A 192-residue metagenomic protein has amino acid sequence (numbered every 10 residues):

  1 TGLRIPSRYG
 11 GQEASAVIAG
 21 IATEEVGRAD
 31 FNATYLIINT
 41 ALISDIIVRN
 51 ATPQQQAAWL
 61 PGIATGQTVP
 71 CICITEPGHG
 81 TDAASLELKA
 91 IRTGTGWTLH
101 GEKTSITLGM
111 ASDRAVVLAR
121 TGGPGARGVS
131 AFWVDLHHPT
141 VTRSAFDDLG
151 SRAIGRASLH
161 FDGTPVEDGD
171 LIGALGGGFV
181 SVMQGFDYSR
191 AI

Functional and structural regions predicted by a protein language model:
T1-Q67, L108-R114: Internal helix-loop-helix
P6, A22, T52, I72 (+3 more regions): Buried hydrophobic positions in well-ordered alpha/beta secondary-structure cores of metabolic enzymes
Q12-E25, D82-L86, H160, P165: Structural signature of FAD isoalloxazine-binding scaffolds in flavoprotein oxidoreductases
A14-S15, D82-A84, L108-D113, A126-G128 (+1 more regions): Short glycine/proline-enriched turns and hinge-like loops at secondary-structure junctions
R28, T142-I192: Glycine-rich beta->alpha junctions and the first turn(s) of the following alpha-helix
G66-I74: A short, Trp-centered hydrophobic/proline-enriched beta-strand micro-motif
L88-I91: A structural signal for short hydrophobic beta-strand segments in well-ordered beta-sheet cores
H100-T142: A short core secondary-structure module
